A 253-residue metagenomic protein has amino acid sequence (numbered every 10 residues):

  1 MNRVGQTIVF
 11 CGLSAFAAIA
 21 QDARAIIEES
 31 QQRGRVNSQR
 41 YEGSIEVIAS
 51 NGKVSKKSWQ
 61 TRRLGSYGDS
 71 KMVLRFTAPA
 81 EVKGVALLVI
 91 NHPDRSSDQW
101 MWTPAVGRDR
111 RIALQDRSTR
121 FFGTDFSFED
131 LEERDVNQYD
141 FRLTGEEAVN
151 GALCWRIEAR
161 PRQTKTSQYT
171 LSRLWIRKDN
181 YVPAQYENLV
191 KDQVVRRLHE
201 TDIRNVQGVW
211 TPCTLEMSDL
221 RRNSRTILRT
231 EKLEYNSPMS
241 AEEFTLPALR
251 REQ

Functional and structural regions predicted by a protein language model:
M1-V9: Bacterial N-terminal signal peptides that target proteins for export
C11-A20: Hydrophobic h-region of N-terminal signal peptides that target proteins for export in Gram-negative bacteria
A20, A25-E28, T77, L88-I90 (+4 more regions): Gly/Pro-enriched, hydrophobic low-complexity segments that function as extracytoplasmic propeptides/linkers
D22-A105, R142: N-terminal mature ectodomain segment of secretory-pathway/periplasmic proteins
L64-S70, G145-L153, V206-Q207: Short, ordered beta-strand-loop transition motifs
Q115, R142-E147: Short, surface-exposed recognition loops or helix-turn segments adjacent to catalytic cores
Y139: Internal active-site segments that recognize and position negatively charged phosphoryl groups and nucleotide moieties
E252-Q253: Short, solvent-exposed mixed-charge patches
